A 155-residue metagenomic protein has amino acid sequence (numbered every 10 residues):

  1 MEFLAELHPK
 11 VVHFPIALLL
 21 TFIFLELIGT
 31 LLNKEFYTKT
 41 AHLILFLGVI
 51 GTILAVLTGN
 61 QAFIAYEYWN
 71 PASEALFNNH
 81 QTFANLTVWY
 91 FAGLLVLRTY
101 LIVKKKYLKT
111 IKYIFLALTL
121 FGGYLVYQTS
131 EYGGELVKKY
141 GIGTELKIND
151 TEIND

Functional and structural regions predicted by a protein language model:
M1-D155: Polytopic transmembrane helical bundles with strong interfacial aromatic enrichment
